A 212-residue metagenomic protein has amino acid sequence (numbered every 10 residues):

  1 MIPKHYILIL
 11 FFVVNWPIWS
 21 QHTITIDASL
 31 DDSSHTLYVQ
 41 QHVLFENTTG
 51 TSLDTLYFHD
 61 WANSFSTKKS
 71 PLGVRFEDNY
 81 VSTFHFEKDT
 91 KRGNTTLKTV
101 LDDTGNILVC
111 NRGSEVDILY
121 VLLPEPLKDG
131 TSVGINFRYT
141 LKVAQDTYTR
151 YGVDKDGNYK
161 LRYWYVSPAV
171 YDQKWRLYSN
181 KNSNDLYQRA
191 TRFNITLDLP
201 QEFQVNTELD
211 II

Functional and structural regions predicted by a protein language model:
I2-W16: Sec-dependent N-terminal signal peptides
V14-Y38, G50-S52, K155: N-terminal, polar/Ser/Thr-rich
I26-S29, V43, L108-C110, L122-L127 (+2 more regions): Beta-strand-rich interaction surfaces with strong enrichment in secreted/lumenal proteins
H35-K69, R75-F84: Ligand-binding face of N-terminal immunoglobulin V-set domains in extracellular IgSF glycoproteins
Y80-G93, K98, N111-R112, R138-I212: Extended, low-hydrophobicity, Ser/Thr/Pro/Gly-biased non-transmembrane segments
D117-V121, V133: Short strand-edge motifs at loop-to-beta-strand transitions and within beta-strands of extracellular beta-rich domains
K128-F137: Short Pro-Gly-centered flexible turn/kink motifs
